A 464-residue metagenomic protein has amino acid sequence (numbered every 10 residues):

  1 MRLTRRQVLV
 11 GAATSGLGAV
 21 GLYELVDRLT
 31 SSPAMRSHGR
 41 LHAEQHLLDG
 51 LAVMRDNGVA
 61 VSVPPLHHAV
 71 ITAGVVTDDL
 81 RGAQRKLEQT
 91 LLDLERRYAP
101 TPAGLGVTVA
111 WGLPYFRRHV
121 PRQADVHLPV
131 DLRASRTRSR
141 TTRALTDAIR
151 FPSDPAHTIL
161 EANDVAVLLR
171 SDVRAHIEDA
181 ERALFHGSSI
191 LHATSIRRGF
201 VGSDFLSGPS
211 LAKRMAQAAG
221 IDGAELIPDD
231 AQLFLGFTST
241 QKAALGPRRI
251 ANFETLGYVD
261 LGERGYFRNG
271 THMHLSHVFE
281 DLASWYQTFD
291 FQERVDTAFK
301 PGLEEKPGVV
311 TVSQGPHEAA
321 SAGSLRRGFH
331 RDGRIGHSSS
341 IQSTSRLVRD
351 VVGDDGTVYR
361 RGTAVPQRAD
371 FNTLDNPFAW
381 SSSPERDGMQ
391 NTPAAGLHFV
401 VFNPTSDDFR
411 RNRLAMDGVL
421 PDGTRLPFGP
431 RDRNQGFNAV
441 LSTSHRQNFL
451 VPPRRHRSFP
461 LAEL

Functional and structural regions predicted by a protein language model:
M1-L3: N-terminal secretory signal peptides
Q7-L464: Long, histidine/aromatic-enriched segments associated with O2/redox biology
